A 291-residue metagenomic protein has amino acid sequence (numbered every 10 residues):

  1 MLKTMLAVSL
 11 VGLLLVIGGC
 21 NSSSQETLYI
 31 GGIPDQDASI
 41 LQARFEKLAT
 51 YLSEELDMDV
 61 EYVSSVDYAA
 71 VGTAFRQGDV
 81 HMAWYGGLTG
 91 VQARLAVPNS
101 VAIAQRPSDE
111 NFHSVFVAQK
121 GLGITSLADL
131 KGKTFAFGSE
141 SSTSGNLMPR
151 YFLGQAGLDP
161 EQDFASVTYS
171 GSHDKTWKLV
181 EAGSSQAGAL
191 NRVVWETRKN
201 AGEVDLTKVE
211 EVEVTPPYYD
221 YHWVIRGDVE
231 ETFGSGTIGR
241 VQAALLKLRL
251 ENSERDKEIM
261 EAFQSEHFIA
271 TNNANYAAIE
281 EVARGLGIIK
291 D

Functional and structural regions predicted by a protein language model:
V16-G19: C-terminal motif of bacterial Sec signal peptides marking the signal peptidase cleavage site
N21-S23: Bacterial signal peptide processing site
Q25-T89: Extracytoplasmic small-molecule ligand-binding "clamshell" domains of the periplasmic binding protein/Venus flytrap
T27-K47, Y218, H222-I225, V229-D291: An extracytoplasmic/periplasmic, membrane-proximal ligand-sensing/linker region
L28-D35, A128-G145: Short loop->beta-strand "edge-of-pocket" segments that line small-molecule binding or catalytic clefts across diverse
A69-A83, A96-V97, A128, S172-V193: Short helices/loops that flank or line small-molecule/ion binding pockets
I103-S126, W223-G227: Hydrophobic/proline-rich hinge and linker segments of small-molecule sensing/allosteric domains, predominantly
L122, T134-T237: Pocket-lining segment of extracytoplasmic ligand-binding domains
